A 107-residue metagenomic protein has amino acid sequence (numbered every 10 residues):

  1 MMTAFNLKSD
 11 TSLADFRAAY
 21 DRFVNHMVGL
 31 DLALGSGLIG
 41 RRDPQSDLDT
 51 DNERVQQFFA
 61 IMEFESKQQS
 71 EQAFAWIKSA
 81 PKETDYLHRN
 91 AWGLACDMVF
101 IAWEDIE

Functional and structural regions predicted by a protein language model:
M1-L7, G37-K78: Short, well-ordered beta-strand segments in beta-rich or mixed alpha/beta enzyme and ligand-binding folds
A4, F23-M27, Q56, A91: Aromatic-residue detector
D10-S12, Q69, E107: Generic "edge-of-domain/loop-turn" microfeature
T11-R41, K78-Y86: Short amphipathic alpha-helical segments
A19, E63, S70, A80-E83 (+1 more regions): Functionally constrained cores in energy, signaling, and assembly domains
V24, V28-D31, S66, Q72 (+3 more regions): Amphipathic alpha-helical interaction segments
L34-Q56, K82-E107: Glycine-rich beta-strand-turn "strand-cap" elements at beta-sheet edges
